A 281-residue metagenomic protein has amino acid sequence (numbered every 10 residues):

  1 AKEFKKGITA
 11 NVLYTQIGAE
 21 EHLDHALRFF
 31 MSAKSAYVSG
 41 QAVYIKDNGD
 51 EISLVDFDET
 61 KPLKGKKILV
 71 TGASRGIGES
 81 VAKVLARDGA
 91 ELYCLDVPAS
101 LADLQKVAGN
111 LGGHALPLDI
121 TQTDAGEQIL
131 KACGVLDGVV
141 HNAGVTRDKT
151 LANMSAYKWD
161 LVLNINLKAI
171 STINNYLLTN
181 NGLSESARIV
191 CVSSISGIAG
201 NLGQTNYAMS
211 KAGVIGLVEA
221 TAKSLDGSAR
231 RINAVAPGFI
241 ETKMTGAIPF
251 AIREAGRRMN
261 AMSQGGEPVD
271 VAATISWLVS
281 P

Functional and structural regions predicted by a protein language model:
K2, A36, T179, K223-S224: Alpha-helical segment proximal to the catalytic Tyr-Lys
I8, V12-S53, D58, A234 (+1 more regions): C-terminal helical subdomain
P62-Y93: Canonical Rossmann dinucleotide-binding motif of NAD(H)/NADP(H)-dependent dehydrogenases/reductases, specifically
A90-L104: Conserved glycine-rich Rossmann-like NAD(P)H-binding loop of the short-chain dehydrogenase/reductase
T150-L151, K158-W159, G256: Substrate-binding pocket helix/loop in short-chain dehydrogenase/reductase
N174, S210-G213, V218: Active-site helix of classical SDR
S194: Residue(s) in the substrate-gating loop at a strand-loop-helix junction that position the organic substrate next
